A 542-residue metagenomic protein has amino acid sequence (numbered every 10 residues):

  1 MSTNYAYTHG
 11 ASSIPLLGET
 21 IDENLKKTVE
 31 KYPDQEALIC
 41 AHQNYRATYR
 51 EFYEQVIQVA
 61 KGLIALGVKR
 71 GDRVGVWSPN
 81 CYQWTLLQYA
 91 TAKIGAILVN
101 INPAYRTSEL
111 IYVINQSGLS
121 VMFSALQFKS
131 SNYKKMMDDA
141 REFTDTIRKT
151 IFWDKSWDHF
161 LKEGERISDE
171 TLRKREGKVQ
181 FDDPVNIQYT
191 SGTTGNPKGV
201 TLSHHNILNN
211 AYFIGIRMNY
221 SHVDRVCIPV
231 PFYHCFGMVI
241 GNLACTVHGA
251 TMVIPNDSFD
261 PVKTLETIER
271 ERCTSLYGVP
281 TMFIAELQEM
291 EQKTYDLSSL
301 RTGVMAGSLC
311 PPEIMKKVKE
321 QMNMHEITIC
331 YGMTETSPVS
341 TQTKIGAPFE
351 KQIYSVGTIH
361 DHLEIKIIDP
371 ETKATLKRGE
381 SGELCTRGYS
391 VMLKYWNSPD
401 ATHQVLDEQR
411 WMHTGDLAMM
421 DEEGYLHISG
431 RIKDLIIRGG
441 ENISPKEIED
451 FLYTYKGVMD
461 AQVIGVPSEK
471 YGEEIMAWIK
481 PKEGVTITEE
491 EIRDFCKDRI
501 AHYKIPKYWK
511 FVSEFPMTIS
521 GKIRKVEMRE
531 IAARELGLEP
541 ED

Functional and structural regions predicted by a protein language model:
M1-A47, E51-L66, R70, D139-I147 (+5 more regions): N-lobe entry segment of adenylate-forming
L17, D34-Y89, R106-I111, D158-E165 (+2 more regions): Conserved AMP-binding/adenylate-forming core of the ANL superfamily
P33-E36, K155-D158, E165-Y189, N196 (+1 more regions): Conserved pre-ATP/AMP-binding loop-to-beta segment of ANL
R46-R50, V185-N209: Conserved AMP-binding A3 loop
K93-E163, E483: Structural core segment of the AMP-binding/adenylate-forming
Y105-N115, M122-L126, L276, G388 (+5 more regions): AMP-binding/adenylate-forming catalytic core of the ANL superfamily
L208-R225, C235-S275, E289: Conserved AMP-binding/adenylation subdomain of ANL enzymes
A250, R270-G278, L287-K351, E364: Gly/Ser/Thr-rich phosphate-binding loop
